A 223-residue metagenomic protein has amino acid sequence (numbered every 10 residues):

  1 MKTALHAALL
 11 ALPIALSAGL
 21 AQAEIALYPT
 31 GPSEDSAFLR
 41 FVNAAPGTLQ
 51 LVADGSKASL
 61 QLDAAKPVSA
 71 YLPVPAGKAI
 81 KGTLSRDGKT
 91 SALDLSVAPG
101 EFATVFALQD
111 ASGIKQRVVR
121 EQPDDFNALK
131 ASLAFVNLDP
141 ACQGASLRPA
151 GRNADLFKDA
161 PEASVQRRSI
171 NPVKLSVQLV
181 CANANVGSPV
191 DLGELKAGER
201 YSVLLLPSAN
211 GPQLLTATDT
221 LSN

Functional and structural regions predicted by a protein language model:
M1-L9: Bacterial N-terminal signal peptides that target proteins for export
K2, A18-L20: A composition/secondary-structure signal for short, hydrophobic, low-basic-content segments with alpha-helix propensity
A8-S17: Bacterial N-terminal signal peptides
A23-N223: Intrinsically disordered, low-complexity polar regions and short flexible loop motifs
